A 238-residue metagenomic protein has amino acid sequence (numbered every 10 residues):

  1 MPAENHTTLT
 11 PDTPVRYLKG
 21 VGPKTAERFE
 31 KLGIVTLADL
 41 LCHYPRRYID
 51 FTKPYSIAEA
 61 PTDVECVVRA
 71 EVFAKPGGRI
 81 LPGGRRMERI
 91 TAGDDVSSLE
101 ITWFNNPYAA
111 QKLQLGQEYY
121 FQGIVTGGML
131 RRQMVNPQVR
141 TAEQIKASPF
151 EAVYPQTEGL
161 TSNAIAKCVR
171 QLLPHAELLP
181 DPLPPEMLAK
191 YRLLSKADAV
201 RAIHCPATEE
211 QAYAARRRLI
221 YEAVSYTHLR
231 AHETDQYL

Functional and structural regions predicted by a protein language model:
P2-K19, E27: Extended, structured, electrostatic nucleic-acid-contact surfaces
A26-E30, L40: Short alpha-helical segments in extracytoplasmic peptidoglycan/chitin-binding modules and envelope-associated proteins
I49-V64: Short boundary/loop segments of OB/S1/cold-shock single-stranded nucleic-acid-binding domains
D63-I80: Structural detector for short beta-strands of small beta-barrel domains
G78-R230: Upstream accessory/linker segments immediately N-terminal to the RecA-like ATPase cores of bacterial MutS and a subset
H228-L238: Residue-level detector of conserved catalytic or cofactor/ligand-binding positions in enzyme active sites
